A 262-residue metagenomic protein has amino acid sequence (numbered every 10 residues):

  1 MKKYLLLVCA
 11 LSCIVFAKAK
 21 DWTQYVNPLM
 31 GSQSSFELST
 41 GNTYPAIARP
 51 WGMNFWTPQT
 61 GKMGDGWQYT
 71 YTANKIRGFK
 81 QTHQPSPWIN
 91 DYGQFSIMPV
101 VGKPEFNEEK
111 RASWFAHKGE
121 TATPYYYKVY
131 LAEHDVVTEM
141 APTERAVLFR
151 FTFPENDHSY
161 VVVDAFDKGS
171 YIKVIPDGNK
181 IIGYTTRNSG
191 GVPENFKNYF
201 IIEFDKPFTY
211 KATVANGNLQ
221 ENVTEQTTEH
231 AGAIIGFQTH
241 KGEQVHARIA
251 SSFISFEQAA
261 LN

Functional and structural regions predicted by a protein language model:
M1-K20: Bacterial Sec-dependent N-terminal signal peptides
K20-N262: Accessory carbohydrate-recognition regions in carbohydrate-active enzymes
